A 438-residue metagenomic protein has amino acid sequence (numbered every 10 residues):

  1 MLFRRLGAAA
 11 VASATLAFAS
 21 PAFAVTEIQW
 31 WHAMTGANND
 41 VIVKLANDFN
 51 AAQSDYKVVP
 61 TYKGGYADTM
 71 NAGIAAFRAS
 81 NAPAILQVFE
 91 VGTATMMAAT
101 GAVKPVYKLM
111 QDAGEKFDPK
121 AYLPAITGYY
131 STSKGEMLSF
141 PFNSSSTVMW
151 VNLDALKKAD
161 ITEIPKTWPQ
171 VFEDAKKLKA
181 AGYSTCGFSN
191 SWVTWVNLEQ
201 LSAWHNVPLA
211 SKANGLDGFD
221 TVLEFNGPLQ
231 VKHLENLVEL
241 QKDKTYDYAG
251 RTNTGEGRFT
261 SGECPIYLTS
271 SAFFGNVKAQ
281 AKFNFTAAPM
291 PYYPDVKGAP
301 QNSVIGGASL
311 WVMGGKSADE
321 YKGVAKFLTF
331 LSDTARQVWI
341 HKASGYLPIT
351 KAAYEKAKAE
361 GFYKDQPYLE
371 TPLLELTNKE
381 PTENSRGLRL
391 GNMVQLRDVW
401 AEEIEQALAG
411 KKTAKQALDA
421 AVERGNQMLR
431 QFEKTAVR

Functional and structural regions predicted by a protein language model:
V25-T35, Y56-T61, I85, L138 (+1 more regions): Short, well-ordered beta-strand elements
D48-Y122, K157-K166, P265-I266, N276-Q280 (+2 more regions): Extracytoplasmic "Venus flytrap"/periplasmic binding protein-like
A52, A79, G135, K157-A159 (+6 more regions): Extracytoplasmic/periplasmic substrate-recognition and gating elements
V91-V148, K166, F172, E199-A203 (+4 more regions): Hinge/lid segment of periplasmic solute-binding proteins
Y107-Y122, V207-K232, A279-Q280, Y292-N302 (+3 more regions): Short, solvent-exposed loop/beta-turn-alpha elements that line the ligand-binding surface or hinge of extracytoplasmic
K120-Y122, A288-M290, K342-E402, Q406 (+1 more regions): Long, aromatic- and glycine/proline-rich binding clefts that accommodate carbohydrate-like moieties
S131-F142, T147, F172-D220, C264: Extracytoplasmic/periplasmic solute-binding protein
D174-A181, D217-A249: Glycine-centered hinge/linker elements that transmit conformational signals in sensory and ligand-binding systems
